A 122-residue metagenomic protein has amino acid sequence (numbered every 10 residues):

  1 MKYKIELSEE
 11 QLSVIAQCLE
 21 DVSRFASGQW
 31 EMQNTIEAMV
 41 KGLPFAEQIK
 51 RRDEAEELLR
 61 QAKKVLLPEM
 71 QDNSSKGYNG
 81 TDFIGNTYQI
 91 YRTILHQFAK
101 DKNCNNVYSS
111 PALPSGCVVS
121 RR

Functional and structural regions predicted by a protein language model:
M1-R122: Positively charged, low-complexity terminal tracts and the immediately adjacent first secondary-structure elements
